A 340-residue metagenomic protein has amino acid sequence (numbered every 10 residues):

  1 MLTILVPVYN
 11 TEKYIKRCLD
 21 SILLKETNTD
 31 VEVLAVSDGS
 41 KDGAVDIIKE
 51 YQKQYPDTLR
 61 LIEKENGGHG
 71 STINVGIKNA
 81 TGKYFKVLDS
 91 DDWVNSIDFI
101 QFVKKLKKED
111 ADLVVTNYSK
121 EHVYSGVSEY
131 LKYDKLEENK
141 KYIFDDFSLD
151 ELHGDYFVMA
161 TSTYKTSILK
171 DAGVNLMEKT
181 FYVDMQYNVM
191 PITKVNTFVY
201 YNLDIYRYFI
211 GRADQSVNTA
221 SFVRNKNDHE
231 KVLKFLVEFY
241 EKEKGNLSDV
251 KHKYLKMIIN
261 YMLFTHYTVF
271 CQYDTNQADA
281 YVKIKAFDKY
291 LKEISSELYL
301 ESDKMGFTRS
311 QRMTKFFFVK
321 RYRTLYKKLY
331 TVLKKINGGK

Functional and structural regions predicted by a protein language model:
M1-T3, S21, E32, Q186: Cell-envelope/extracellular polymer assembly enzymes that use nucleotide-activated donors
T11-L24: Short, well-formed alpha-helical segments that are part of the catalytic scaffolds of diverse glycosyltransferases
S21, S37-D46, G68: A conserved acidic beta->alpha catalytic loop
D30-G39, R60-E65, S90: Short beta-strand/loop segment that forms part of the nucleotide-sugar
K64-A80: Glycine-rich, basic loop-to-helix element that forms the pyrophosphate-binding segment of sugar-nucleotide handling
H69-I73, S90-Y201, Y206-R224: Donor-binding/catalytic cores of nucleotide-activated saccharide and glycerol-phosphate transferases/polymerases
F85: Short aromatic/hydrophobic "clamp" motif used to bind/position activated sugar donors
A111, C271-K340: Membrane-interface aromatic/basic loop that binds lipid-linked glycans or pyrophosphate carriers, typified by
